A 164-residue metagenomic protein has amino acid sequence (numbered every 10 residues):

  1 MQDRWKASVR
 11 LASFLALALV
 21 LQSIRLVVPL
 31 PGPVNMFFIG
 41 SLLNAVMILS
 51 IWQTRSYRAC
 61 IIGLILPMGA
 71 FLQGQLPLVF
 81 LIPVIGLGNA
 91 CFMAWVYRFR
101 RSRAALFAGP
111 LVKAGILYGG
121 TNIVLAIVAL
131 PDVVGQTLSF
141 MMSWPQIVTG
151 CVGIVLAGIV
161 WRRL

Functional and structural regions predicted by a protein language model:
M1-L164: Loop-helix junctions at membrane interfaces
